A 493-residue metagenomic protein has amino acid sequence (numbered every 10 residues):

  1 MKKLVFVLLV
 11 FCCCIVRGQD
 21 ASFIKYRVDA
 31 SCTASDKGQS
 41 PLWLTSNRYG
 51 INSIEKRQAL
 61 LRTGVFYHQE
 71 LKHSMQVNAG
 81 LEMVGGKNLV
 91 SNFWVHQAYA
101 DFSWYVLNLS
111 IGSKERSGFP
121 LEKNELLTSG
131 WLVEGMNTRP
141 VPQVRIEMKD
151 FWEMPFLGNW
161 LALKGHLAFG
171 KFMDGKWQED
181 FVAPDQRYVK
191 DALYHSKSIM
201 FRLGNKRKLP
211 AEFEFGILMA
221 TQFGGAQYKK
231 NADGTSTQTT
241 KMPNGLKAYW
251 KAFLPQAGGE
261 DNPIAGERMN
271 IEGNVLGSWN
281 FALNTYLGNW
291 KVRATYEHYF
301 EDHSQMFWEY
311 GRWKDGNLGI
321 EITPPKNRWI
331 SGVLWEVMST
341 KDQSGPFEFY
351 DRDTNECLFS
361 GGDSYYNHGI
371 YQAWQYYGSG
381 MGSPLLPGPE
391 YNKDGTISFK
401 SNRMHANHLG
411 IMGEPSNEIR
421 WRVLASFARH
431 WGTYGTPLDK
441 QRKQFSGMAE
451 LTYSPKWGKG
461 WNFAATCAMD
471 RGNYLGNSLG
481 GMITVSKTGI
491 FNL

Functional and structural regions predicted by a protein language model:
M1-F23, V485, G489-L493: Bacterial Sec-dependent N-terminal signal peptides
C13, G18-R116, L126-T128, L132-E134 (+4 more regions): Beta-barrel outer-membrane channel/assembly domains of diderm bacteria
Q19-K25, Y67-N78, S103-V106, F151-G165 (+6 more regions): Short loop/turn motifs that connect adjacent beta-strands in outer-membrane beta-barrel proteins
A30-G38, Q69, M83-K87, W104-V106 (+12 more regions): Transmembrane beta-strands of outer-membrane beta-barrel pores
G38-T45, V90-W94, L121-S129, G175-P184 (+5 more regions): Outer-membrane beta-barrel translocator domains and adjoining extracellular loop/strand segments of Gram-negative
S46-G50, M75-K87, I111, W131 (+6 more regions): Transmembrane beta-strand segments that form the barrel wall of outer-membrane beta-barrel proteins
S117-A232: Internal, well-ordered domain-core segments that constitute the primary functional module of diverse proteins
N262-L493: Outer-membrane beta-barrel pore domains
